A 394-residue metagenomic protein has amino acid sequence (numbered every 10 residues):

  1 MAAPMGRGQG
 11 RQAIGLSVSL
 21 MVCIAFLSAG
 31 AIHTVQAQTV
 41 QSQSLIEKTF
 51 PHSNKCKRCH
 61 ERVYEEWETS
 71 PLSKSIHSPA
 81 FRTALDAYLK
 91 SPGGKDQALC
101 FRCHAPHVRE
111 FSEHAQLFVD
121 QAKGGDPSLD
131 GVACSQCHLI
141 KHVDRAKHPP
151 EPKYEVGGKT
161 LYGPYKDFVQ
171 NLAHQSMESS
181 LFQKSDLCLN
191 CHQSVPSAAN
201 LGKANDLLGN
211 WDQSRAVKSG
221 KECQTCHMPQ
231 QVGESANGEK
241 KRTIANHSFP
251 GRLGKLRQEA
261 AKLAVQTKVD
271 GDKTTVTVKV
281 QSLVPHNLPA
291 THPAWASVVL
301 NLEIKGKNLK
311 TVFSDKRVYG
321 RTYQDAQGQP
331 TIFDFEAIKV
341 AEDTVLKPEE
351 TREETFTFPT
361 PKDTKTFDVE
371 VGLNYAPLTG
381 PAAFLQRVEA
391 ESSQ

Functional and structural regions predicted by a protein language model:
M1-A3, A29, V318-Y319: Short intrinsically disordered, low-complexity coil segments enriched in acidic
M1-Q12: N-terminal secretory signal peptides that target proteins for export/translocation
P4, S128-G131, G220, A296: A short, structural micro-pattern
R11-L16, L20, V35: Intrinsically disordered, low-complexity segments enriched in serine/threonine/proline/glycine and often basic
L16, K55-C59, L201, G238-E239 (+1 more regions): Alpha-helical interaction segments
S17-G30: Bacterial N-terminal signal peptides
I32-D130, S135-Q183, L187-V217: Sequence context of c-type cytochrome heme-c attachment sites
P196, R215-T225, P229-Q394: Short, conserved sequence motifs used for protein processing/export or organelle targeting and for catalysis
